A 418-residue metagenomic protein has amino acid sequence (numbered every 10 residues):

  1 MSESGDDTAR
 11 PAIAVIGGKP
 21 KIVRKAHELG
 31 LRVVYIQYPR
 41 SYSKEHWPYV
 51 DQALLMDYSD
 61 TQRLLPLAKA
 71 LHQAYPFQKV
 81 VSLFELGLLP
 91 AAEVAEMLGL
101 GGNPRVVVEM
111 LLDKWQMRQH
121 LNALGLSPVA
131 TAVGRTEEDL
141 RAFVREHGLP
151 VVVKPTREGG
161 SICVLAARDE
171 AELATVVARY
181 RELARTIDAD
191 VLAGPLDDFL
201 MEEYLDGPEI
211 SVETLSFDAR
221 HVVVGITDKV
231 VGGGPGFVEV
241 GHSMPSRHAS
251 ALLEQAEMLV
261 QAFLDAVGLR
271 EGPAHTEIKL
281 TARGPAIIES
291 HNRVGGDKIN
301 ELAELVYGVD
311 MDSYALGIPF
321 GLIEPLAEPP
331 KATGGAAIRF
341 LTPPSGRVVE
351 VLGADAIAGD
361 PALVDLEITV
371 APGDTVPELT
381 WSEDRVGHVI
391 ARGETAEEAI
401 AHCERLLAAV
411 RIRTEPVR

Functional and structural regions predicted by a protein language model:
M1-V107, L112, E138, A142 (+3 more regions): ATP-binding N-terminal substructure of ATP-dependent carboxylate-amine bond-forming enzymes
M97-C163, R181-D188: A conserved helix-loop-beta module that forms one wall/lid of the active-site cleft in ATP-utilizing catalytic domains
P128-V129, P150-V153, R168-D206, F237 (+1 more regions): Conserved ATP-binding module of the ATP-grasp superfamily
R168, T214, L341-P344, V389-T395: Short beta-strand-to-loop capping motifs
A171, L196, E203-L269, P273 (+4 more regions): ATP-dependent carboxylate/phosphate-activation module, predominantly the ATP-grasp catalytic core and closely related
L192, E271-T276, P325-P330, R413-R418: Flexible, glycine/charged-enriched surface loops at secondary-structure junctions
A274, I357-T375: A structural supersecondary motif
I323-P361: A glycine-rich beta-turn/hairpin centered on an aromatic-Pro dipeptide
